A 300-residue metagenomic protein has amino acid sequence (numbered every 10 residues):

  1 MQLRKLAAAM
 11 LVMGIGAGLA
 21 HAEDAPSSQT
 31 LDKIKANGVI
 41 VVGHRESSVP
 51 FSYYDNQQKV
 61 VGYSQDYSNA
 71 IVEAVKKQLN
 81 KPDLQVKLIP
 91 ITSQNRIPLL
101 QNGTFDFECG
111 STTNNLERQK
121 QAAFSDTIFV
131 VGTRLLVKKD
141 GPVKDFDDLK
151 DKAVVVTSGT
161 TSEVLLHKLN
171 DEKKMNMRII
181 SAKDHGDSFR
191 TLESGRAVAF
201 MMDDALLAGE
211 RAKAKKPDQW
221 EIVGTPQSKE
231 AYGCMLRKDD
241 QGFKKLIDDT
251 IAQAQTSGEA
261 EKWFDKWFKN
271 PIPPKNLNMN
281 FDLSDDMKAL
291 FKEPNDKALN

Functional and structural regions predicted by a protein language model:
E23-A25, N69-A74, D147, K152-A153 (+2 more regions): Extended ligand-binding regions for polar small-molecule ligands
D24-T30, K35-F107: Extracytoplasmic small-molecule ligand-binding "clamshell" domains of the periplasmic binding protein/Venus flytrap
L31, V60, S111, R118-I128 (+2 more regions): A structural signal for short loop-to-beta-strand junctions that line the ligand-binding cleft of periplasmic/secreted
V41, S47-P50, V60-K77, T113 (+2 more regions): Bilobed "Venus flytrap"/periplasmic-binding protein-like clamshell domains and structurally analogous long
H44-S48, I89-Q94, G103-N115, K139 (+4 more regions): Beta->alpha turn/N-cap motifs
E46, F129-V137, A212-I251, N270-N295 (+1 more regions): Periplasmic-binding protein-like
N69, K81-D148, K288-A298: Acidic, polar ligand-binding/catalytic clefts
N95, C109-K120, L165-E172, G186 (+1 more regions): A ligand-binding cleft/hinge motif common to bilobed small-molecule-binding domains
